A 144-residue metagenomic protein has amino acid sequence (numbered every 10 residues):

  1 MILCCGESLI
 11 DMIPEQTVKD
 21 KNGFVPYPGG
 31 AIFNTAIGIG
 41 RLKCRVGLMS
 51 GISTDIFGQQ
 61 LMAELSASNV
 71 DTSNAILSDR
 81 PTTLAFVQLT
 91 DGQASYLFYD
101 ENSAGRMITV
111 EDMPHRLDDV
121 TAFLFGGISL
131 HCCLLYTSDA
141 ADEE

Functional and structural regions predicted by a protein language model:
M1, D112-H115, S138: Short amphipathic alpha-helices and their capping/turn segments at secondary-structure boundaries
M1-V70: Glycine-rich phosphate/adenosyl-contacting loop at the front of the ribokinase-like
L9, I13, I128, A141: Anionic group-transfer/hydrolysis microenvironments
T35, T82, T137: Ser/Thr-centric signal marking residues that sit in or immediately flank functional binding/regulatory motifs
R45-I128: Conserved N-terminal subdomain of the carbohydrate kinase-like
L130-L135: Glycine/threonine-rich flexible loop motifs
Y136-E144: Single conserved hydrophobic/aromatic residue that forms the stacking wall/gate of nucleotide- or nucleobase-binding
